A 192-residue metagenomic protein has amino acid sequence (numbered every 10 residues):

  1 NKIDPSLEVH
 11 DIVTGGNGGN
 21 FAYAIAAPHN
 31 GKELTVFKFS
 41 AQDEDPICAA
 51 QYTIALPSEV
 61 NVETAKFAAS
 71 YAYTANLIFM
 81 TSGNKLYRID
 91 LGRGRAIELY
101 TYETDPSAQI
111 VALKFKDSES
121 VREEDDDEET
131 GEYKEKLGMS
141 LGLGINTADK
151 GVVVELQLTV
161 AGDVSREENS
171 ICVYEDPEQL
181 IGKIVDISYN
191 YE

Functional and structural regions predicted by a protein language model:
N1-I3, C48-S58, R95-E103, E167-E178: A short beta-strand motif characteristic of beta-propeller blades
S6-N17, S58-S70, P106-R122, I181-Y191: Repeated scaffold domains used in trafficking and secretory/extracellular systems, primarily beta-propellers
G19-N20, T74-N76, M139, E192: Short coil/turn segments that connect the beta-strands within blades of beta-propeller domains
A24, F79-M80, L143-I145: Residue position within the beta-strands of beta-propeller blades
N30-K38, N84-I89, D149-Q157: Structural motif
S40-D43, L91-G94, T159-V160: Short loop/turn segments that connect beta-strands within beta-propeller blades
R122-E132: Intrinsically disordered, low-complexity Ser/Thr- and acidic-rich flexible linkers and loops, especially at boundaries
Y133, L137, L141-L143: Hydrophobic/aromatic hotspots within intrinsically disordered, low-complexity regions
